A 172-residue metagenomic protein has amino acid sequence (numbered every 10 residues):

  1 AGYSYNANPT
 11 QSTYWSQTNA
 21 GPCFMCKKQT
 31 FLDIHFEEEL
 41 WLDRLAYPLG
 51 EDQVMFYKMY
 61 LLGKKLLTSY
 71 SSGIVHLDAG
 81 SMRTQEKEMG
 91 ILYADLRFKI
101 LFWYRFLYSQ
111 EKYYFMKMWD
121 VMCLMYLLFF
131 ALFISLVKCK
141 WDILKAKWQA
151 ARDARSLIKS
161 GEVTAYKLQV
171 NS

Functional and structural regions predicted by a protein language model:
A1-S4: Charged, glycine/proline-rich intrinsically disordered loops and linkers
N6-K28, Y47-P48, R83: A recurrent flexible, glycine/aromatic-enriched loop bordering the glycosyltransferase active site that acts as
N19-G21, L42-Y57: Acidic donor-binding loop at a coil-to-helix junction in glycosyltransferase catalytic cores that engages
T30-L32, I74: A generic structural signal for short hydrophobic patches within well-formed alpha-helices
L32-D33, S109: Short helix-loop capping/hinge motifs at secondary-structure junctions, enriched in acidic/polar residues
E37-A46, K64-K87: Active-site donor/metal-binding and catalytic loop motifs of nucleotide-sugar-dependent glycosylation enzymes
G90-F98, Q110-S172: Non-catalytic, C-terminal membrane-associated alpha-helical segments of glycosyltransferases
